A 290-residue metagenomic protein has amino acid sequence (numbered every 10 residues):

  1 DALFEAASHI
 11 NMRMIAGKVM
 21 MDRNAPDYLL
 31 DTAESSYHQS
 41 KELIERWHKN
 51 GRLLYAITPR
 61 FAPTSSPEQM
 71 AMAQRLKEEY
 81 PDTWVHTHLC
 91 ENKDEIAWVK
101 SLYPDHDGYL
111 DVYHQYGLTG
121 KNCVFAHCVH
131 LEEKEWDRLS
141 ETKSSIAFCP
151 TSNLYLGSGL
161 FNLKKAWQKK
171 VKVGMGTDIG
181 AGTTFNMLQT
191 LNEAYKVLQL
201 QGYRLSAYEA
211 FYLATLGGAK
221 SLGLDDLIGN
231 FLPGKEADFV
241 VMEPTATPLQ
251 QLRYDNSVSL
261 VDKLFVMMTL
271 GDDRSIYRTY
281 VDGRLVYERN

Functional and structural regions predicted by a protein language model:
A2-C128: Metal-coordinating catalytic core of metallo-dependent amide/deamination hydrolases
A7, I57, H88, F125 (+9 more regions): Divalent metal-coordination and catalytic microenvironments
V19-D22, P150-L154, I179-A181: Short, acidic/turn-prone active-site loops that include or flank metal/cofactor- and phosphate-binding residues
T58-A62, C128, Y155, T177-T183 (+1 more regions): Glycine- and other small-residue-rich loops at beta-strand/loop junctions that grip anionic moieties
E91-C123, C128-S144, L154-W167, G182-F185 (+1 more regions): Catalytic core of soluble alpha/beta enzymes
Q115-N122, L163-L252: His/Asp/Glu-enriched, well-ordered alpha-helical/loop segment that forms or immediately abuts the divalent-metal
E236-N290: C-terminal cap of metal-dependent C-N hydrolases
